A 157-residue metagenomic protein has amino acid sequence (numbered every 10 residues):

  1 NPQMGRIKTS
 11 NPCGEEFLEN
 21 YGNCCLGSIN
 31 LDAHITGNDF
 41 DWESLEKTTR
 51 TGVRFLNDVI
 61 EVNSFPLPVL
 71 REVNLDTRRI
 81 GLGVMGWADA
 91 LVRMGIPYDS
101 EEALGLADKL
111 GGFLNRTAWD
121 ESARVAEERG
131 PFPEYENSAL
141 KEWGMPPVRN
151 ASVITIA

Functional and structural regions predicted by a protein language model:
N1, C25-N30, R79-G81, G86 (+2 more regions): Structured core elements
N1-N74, G86-L91: Function-dense linear segments that define catalytic or interfacial modules in macromolecule-processing proteins
T48-R71, L75, R79, I96-A157: Internal maturation/activation junctions in enzymes
